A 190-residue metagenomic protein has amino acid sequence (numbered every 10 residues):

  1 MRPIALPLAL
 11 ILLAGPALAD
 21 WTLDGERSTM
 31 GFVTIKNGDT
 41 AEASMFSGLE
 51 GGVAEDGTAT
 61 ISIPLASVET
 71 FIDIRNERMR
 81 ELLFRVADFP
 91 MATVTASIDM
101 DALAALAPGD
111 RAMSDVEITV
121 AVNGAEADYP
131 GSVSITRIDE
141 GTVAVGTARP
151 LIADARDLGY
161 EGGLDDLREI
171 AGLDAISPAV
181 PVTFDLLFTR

Functional and structural regions predicted by a protein language model:
R2-A9: Sec-dependent signal peptide recognition, specifically the positively charged N-region followed immediately by
A9, A14-P16: N-terminal signal peptide c-region/cleavage motif recognized by signal peptidases
A19-R190: Low-complexity, acidic/polar, glycine-enriched regions of mature
